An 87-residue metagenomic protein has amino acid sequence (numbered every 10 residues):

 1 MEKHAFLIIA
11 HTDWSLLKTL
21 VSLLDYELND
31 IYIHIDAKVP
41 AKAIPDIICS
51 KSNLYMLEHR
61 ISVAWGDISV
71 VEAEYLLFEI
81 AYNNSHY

Functional and structural regions predicted by a protein language model:
M1, K18, D30-Y32, C49 (+1 more regions): Topology signature of small-to-medium multi-pass alpha-helical membrane proteins
M1-K3, L28, Y87: A general structural motif
M1-S15: N-proximal low-complexity "stem/linker" segments adjacent to membrane-targeting elements
A10, D36-A37, V70-E74: Generic structural signal for well-ordered secondary structure
D13-D25: Short, well-formed alpha-helical segments that are part of the catalytic scaffolds of diverse glycosyltransferases
W14, A41, D67, V71: Loop/helix-junction capping segments adjacent to catalytic residues or to phosphate/diphosphate-binding pockets
L23-H59: Acidic donor-binding segment of Leloir-type glycosyltransferases
I48-Y87: Active-site-proximal specificity loops/subdomain of glycosyltransferases
